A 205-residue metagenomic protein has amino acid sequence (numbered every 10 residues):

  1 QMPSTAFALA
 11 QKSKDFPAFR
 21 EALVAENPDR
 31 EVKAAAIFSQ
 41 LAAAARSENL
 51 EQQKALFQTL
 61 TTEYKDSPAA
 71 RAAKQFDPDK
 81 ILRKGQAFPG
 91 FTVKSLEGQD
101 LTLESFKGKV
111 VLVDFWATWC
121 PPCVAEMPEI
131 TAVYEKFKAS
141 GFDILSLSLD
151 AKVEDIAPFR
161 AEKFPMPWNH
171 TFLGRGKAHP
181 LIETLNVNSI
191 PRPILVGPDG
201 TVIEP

Functional and structural regions predicted by a protein language model:
Q1-T5, L9-D15, F19, L23-A34 (+2 more regions): Short solvent-exposed coil/turn linkers within tandem alpha-helical repeat scaffolds
R30, F106-K109, A139, P165 (+1 more regions): Active-site acidic short loop of glycosyltransferases
A36, E51-Q99, E104-K107, P158-A161: N-proximal helix/coil linker or "cap" segments that precede and/or mark the start of modular domains
L101-V124, I130: Short active-site neighborhood of thiol/selenol oxidoreductases, capturing the structured segment around
A125-F164, G174-E183: Structural microenvironment flanking redox-active thiols in thiol-disulfide oxidoreductases
A161-P167, F172-P205: Thiol/disulfide oxidoreductase modules built on the thioredoxin-like
